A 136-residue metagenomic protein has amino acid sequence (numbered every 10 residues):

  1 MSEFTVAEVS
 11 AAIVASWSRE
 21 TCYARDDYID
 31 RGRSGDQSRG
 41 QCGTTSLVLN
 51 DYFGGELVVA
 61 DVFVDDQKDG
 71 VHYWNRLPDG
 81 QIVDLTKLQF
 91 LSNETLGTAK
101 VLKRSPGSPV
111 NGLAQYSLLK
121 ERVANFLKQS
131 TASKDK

Functional and structural regions predicted by a protein language model:
M1-K136: A structural boundary/capping signal
